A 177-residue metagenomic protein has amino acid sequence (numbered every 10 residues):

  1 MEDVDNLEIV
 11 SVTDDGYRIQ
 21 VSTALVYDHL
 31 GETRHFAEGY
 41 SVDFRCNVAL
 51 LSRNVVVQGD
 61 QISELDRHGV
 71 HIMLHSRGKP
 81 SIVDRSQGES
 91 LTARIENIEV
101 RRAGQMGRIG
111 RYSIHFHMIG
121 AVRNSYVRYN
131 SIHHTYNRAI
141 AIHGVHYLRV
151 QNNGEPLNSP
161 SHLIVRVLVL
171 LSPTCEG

Functional and structural regions predicted by a protein language model:
M1-G16, G107, I119-S125, T135-A139: A conserved hydrophobic secondary-structure block that centers on an alpha-helix together with its immediately flanking
E2-G88: Small/polar beta-strand repeat architecture
R53-N54, Q58, T92-R102, R123-Y136 (+3 more regions): Right-handed parallel beta-helix
Q61-G69, G104-Y112, Y136-H143, S159-R166: Short glycine/acidic-rich loop motifs that flank beta-strands on beta-rich extracellular proteins
Y112, F116-I119: Ligand-binding pocket scaffold of soluble enzyme catalytic domains
